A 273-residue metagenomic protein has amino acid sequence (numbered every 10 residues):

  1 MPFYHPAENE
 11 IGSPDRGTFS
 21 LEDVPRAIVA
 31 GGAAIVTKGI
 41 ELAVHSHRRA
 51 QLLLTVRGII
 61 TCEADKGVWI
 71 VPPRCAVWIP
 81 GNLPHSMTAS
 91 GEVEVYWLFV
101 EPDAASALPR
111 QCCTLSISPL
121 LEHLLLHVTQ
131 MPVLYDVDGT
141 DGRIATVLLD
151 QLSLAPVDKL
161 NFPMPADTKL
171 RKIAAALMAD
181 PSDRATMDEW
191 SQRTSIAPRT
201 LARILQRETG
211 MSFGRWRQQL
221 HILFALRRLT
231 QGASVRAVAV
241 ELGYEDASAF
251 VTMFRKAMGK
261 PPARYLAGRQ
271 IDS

Functional and structural regions predicted by a protein language model:
M1-I59: Generic protein-terminus/edge-of-domain signal
K66-G81: Short acidic-glycine-tyrosine-enriched beta hairpin
R74, L201, L205, A249-F250 (+1 more regions): Short hydrophobic/aromatic patch on the recognition helix
N82-C112: Ligand-binding loop in jelly-roll beta-barrel domains
A105-M178: Amphipathic alpha-helical segments enriched in hydrophobic/aromatic residues interleaved with Lys/Arg
V128-D136, Q151-K159, I173-T186, L205 (+4 more regions): Basic, amphipathic alpha-helical hairpins
D188, I196, R207-V251, A267-S273: Terminal helix-turn-helix DNA-binding modules in bacterial transcription factors
